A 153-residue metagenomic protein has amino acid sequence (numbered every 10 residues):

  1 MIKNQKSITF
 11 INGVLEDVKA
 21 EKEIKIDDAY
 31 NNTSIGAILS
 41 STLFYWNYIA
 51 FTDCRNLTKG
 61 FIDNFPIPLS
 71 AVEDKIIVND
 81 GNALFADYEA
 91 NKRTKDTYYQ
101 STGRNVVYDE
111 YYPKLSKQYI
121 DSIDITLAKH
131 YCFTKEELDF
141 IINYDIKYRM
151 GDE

Functional and structural regions predicted by a protein language model:
M1-E153: S-adenosyl-L-methionine
